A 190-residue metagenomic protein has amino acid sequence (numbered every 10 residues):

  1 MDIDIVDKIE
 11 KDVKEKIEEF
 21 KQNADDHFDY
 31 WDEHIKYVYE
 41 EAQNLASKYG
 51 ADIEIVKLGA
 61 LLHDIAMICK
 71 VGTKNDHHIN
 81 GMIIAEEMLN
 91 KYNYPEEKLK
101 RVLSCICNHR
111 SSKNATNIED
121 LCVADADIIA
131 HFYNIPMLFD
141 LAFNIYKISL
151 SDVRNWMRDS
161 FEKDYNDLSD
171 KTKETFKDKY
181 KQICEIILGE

Functional and structural regions predicted by a protein language model:
D2-K8, A24-A51, L62, S111-E190: Divalent metal-dependent phosphate-bond-processing catalytic cores, especially two-metal-ion Mg2+/Mn2+ enzymes that act
K16-D25: Small/polar-rich, solvent-exposed N-terminal microdomains that initiate assembly or binding
F28, V71-N75, Y92: Short gly/ser-rich anion-binding loops that grip negatively charged ligand groups
V38, Q43, D76-K91: An active-site-proximal "capping" alpha-helix that borders the catalytic cofactor pocket
I53-G72, H77, G81, R101-S111 (+1 more regions): His-Asp-centered metal-binding catalytic motifs of divalent-metal-dependent phosphohydrolases/nucleases
M67-K70, E86-Y94, C107-S111, H131-N134: Short helix-capping and hinge/turn segments at secondary-structure transitions, especially at repeat and domain
P95, L99-K100: Membrane-interface starts of transmembrane alpha-helices
